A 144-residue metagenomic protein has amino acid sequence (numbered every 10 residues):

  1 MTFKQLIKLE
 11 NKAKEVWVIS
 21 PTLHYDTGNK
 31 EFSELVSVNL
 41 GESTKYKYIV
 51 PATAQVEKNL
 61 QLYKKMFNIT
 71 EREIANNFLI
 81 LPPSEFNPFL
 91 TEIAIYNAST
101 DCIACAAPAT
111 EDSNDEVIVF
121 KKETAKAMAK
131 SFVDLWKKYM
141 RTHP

Functional and structural regions predicted by a protein language model:
M1-A54: PLD-like (HKD) phosphodiesterase/transphosphatidyltransferase domain
Y25, M128-P144: Cysteine/selenocysteine-centered motifs that mediate thiol-based redox chemistry or coordinate metal-sulfur cofactors
Y25-D26, V56-K58, S113-N114: Short catalytic/ligand-binding loop motif for oxyanion handling, primarily in non-cytosolic enzymes, centered on
E31-S37, K58-R72: Short, aromatic/basic amphipathic alpha-helical patches
E42-T44, I69-L81: A short helix-to-beta-strand connector/capping loop
A54-V56, T100: Short, charged/polar surface micro-motifs in flexible loops or helix N-caps
N77-A125: HKD (HxKxxxxD) catalytic microenvironment of the phospholipase D
